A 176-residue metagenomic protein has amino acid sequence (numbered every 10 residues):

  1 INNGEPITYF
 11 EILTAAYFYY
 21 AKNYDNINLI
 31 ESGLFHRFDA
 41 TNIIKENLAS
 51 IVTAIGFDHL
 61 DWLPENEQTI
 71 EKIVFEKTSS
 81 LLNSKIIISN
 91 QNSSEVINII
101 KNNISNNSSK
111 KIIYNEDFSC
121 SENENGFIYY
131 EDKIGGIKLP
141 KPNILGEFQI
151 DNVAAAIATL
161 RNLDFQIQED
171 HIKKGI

Functional and structural regions predicted by a protein language model:
I1-I7, L60-I176: Adenine nucleotide phosphate-binding catalytic loops in nucleotide-utilizing enzymes
I1-K45, A54-Q68: ATP-dependent carboxylate-amine ligase catalytic core
N42-L48, S80-S84: Short, conserved loop/helix-junction motifs that constitute active-site signature segments in enzyme catalytic cores
N47, V52-I55, D117-E122: A structural signal for short, hydrophobic beta-strand segments that form beta-sheets in beta-rich/all-beta domains
